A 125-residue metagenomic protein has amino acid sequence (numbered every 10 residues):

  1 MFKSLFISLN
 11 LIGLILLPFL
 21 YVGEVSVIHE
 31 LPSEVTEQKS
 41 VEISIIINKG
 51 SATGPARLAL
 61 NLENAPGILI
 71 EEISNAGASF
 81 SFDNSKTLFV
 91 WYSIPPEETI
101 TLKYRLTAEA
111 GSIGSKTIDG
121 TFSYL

Functional and structural regions predicted by a protein language model:
S8-P18: Bacterial N-terminal signal peptides
L17-S26: Proline/serine/threonine-rich low-complexity linkers at boundaries of modular beta-sandwich domains
L31-G54: Short beta-strand elements of extracellular/lumenal beta-sandwich folds
S40, E97-T99, G111-T117: Extracellular Ig-like/FN3 beta-sandwich strand-entry sites
S44-N48, A59, R105-T107: Short edge beta-strand/loop segments characteristic of extracellular beta-sandwich folds
P55-I68, I73-G77, T121-F122: Short acidic, flexible loop segments centered on an aromatic residue
A78-K103: Extracellular adhesion/glycan-binding regions together with long Ser/Thr- and acidic-residue-rich low-complexity tracts
T107-L125: Serine/threonine-enriched low-complexity regions used as flexible
